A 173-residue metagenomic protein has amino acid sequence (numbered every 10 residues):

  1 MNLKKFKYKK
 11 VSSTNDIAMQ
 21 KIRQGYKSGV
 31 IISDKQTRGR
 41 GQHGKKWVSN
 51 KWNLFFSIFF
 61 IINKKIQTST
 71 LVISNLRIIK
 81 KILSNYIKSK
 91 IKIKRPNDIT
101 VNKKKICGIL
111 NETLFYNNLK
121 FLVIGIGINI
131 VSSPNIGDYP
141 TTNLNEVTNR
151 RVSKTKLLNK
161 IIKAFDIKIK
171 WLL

Functional and structural regions predicted by a protein language model:
M1-N85, S89, C107, R151-V152 (+1 more regions): N-terminal lobe of the biotin/lipoate ligase/transferase fold
K35-R40, I99, F121-V123: Short glycine- and Lys/Arg-enriched binding-loop motifs that mark or flank ligand-binding interfaces
N85-N117, G127: Acidic (Asp/Glu) carboxylate-rich active-site/surface patches
L122-V131: Conserved beta-strand-loop-short alpha-helix elements that form and flank the Mn2+/Mg2+-coordinating active site
V131-P140: Cytochrome P450 core scaffold surrounding the K-helix E-X-X-R motif and the conserved "meander" helix-loop region
N145: Structured alpha-helical
N149-L173: Conserved, helical-rich catalytic subdomain that frames metal- and/or nucleotide-binding sites in enzyme alpha/beta
